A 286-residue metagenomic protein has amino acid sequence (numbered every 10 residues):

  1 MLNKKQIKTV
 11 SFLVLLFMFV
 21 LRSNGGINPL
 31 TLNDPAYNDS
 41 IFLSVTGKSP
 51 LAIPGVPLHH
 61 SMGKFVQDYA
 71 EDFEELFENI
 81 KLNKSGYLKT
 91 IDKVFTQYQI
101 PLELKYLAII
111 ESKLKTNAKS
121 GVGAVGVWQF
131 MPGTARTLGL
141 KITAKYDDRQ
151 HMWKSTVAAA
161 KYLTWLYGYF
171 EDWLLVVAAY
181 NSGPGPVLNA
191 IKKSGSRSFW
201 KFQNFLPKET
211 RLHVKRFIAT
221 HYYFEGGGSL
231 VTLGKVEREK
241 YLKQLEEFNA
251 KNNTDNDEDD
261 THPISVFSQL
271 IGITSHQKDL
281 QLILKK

Functional and structural regions predicted by a protein language model:
L2-T9, R22-G26, K141-K154, W165-E171 (+2 more regions): Non-catalytic cell-wall polysaccharide-engagement segments
L2-Y98, S229, L233-R238, F248-K286: An acidic, Gly/Ser/Thr/Pro-rich helix-cap/linker signature
K48, L102-K105, I109, V122-V125 (+1 more regions): Extracytoplasmic
S85, K89, K93, K105 (+4 more regions): Solvent-exposed, polar/charged alpha-helical surfaces in well-ordered, non-transmembrane soluble domains, broadly
I100-N117, V176-N181: Short, functionally critical alpha-helical segments immediately adjacent to catalytic or ligand/cofactor-binding
A118-G123, A190-K192: Short, solvent-exposed loop/turn and secondary-structure capping segments
V122-A144, T156-L163: Substrate-binding/active-site groove segments that recognize and process beta-1,4-linked N-acetyl-hexosamine
